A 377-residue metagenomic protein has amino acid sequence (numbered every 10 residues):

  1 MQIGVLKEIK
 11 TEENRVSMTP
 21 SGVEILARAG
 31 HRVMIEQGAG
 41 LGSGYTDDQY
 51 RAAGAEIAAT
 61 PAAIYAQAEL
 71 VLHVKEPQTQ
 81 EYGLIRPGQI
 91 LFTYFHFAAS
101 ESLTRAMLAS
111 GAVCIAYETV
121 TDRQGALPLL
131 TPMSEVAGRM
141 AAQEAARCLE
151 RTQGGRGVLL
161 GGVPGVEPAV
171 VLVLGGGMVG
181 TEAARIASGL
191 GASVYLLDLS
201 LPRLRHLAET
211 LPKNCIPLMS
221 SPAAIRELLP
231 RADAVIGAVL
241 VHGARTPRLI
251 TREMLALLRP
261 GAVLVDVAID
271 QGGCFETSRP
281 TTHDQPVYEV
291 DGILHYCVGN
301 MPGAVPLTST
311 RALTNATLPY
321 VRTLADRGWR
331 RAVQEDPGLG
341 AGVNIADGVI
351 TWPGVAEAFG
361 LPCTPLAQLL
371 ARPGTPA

Functional and structural regions predicted by a protein language model:
L6-G42, T152-G237, V287: Glycine-rich phosphate/diphosphate-binding loop of Rossmann-like nucleotide-binding domains
E12-S17, Q80-I85, T93, V241-I250 (+1 more regions): Glycine/threonine-rich flexible loop motifs
M34-I57: N-terminal beta-loop-helix "entrance" segment that forms/cooperates in small-molecule cofactor or anionic ligand
G54-Q67, L218-L228: Short acidic low-complexity segments
A66, L70-L149: Phosphate/diphosphate ligand-binding glycine-rich loop within oxidoreductases
E69, K75-E76, F95-H96, V239-G243 (+2 more regions): Short glycine-/small-residue-rich Rossmann-like dinucleotide-binding loops
E118-E144, C148-L159, P168, I269 (+1 more regions): Adenosine-phosphate binding glycine-rich loop
E209-D291: Rossmann-like adenosine-cofactor binding region
